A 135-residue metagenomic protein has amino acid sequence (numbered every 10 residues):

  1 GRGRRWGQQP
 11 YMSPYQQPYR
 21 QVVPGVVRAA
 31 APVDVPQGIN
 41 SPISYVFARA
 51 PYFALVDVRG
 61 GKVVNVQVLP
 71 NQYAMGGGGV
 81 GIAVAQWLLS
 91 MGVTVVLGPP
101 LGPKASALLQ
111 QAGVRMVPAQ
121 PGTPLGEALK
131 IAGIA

Functional and structural regions predicted by a protein language model:
G1-V27, R49, A54, Y73-V84 (+2 more regions): Extracellular/periplasmic low-complexity linear segments
P24-G78: Mobile, glycine- and charge-enriched loop segments and immediately flanking short secondary-structure elements within
V33, P99-P100, P121: Short secondary-structure boundary segments
N40-S44, V66, L108, P121 (+1 more regions): Short, well-ordered secondary-structure micro-motifs
G61, M91, P103-G126: Short acidic, glycine/proline-enriched helix-loop-strand junctions
V66-V95, V114: Compact, charge-rich alpha-helical regulatory domains located at protein termini
M75, L101-K104: Short Gly/Pro-enriched loop/turn and capping motifs at secondary-structure junctions
